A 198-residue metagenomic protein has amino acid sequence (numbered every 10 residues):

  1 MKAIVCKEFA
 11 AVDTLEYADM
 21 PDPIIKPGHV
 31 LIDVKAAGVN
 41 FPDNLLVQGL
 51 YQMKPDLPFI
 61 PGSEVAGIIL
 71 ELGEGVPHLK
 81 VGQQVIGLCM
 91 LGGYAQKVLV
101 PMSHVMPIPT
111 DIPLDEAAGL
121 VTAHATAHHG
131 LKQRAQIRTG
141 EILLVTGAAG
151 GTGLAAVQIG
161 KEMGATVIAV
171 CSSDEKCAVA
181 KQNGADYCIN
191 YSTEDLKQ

Functional and structural regions predicted by a protein language model:
Y17-D22, A66-I68, K97-L99, V105 (+1 more regions): Conserved hydrophobic/aromatic beta-strand scaffold that supports enzyme active sites
P21-V39, L50-G92: Glycine-rich beta-strand-centered segment in the early N-terminal region that forms part of a ligand/cofactor-binding
P42-Q48: Cytochrome P450 core scaffold surrounding the K-helix E-X-X-R motif and the conserved "meander" helix-loop region
L45, Q84-A149: NAD(P)H dinucleotide-binding glycine-rich loop of Rossmann-like/cofactor-binding domains, especially the beta1-alpha1
E74, T110, S172: Short, conserved catalytic or interaction motifs in soluble domains
A118-E194: Mid-domain Rossmann-like dinucleotide-binding core that forms the NAD(H)/NADP(H) cofactor-binding site
K197-Q198: Conserved amphipathic alpha-helix within the SDR
